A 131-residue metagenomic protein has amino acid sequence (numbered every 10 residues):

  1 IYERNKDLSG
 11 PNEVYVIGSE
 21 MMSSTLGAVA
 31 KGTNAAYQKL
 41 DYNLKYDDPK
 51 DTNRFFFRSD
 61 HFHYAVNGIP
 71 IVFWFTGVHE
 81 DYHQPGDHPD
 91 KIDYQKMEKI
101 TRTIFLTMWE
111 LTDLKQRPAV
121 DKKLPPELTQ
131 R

Functional and structural regions predicted by a protein language model:
I1-T76: Metal-dependent peptidase/peptidase-like ectodomains
F75-R131: His/Asp/Glu-rich mid-to-C-terminal helical/loop segments that flank catalytic regions of hydrolases
